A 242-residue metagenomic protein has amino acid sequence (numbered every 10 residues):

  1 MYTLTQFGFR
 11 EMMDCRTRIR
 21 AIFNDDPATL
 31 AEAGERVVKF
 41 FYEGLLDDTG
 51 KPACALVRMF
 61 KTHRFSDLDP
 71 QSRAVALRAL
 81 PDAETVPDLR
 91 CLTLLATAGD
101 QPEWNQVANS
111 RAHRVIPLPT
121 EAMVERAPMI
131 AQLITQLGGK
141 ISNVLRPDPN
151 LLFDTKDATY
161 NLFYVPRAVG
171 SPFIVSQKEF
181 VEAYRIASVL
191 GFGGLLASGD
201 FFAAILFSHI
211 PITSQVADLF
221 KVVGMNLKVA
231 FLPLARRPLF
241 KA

Functional and structural regions predicted by a protein language model:
M1-D157, H209-A242: Intrinsically disordered, low-complexity terminal regulatory regions
R20-A28, R167, F180, Y184 (+3 more regions): Short, charged/polar micro-motifs that form catalytic or ligand-binding hotspots
E121, A127-R146, L152-D200: Helix-to-coil/beta transition segments that act as allosteric "coupling" elements at the rims of sensory or catalytic
S198-S208: Sensory beta-strand/linker motifs that couple input domains to effectors
